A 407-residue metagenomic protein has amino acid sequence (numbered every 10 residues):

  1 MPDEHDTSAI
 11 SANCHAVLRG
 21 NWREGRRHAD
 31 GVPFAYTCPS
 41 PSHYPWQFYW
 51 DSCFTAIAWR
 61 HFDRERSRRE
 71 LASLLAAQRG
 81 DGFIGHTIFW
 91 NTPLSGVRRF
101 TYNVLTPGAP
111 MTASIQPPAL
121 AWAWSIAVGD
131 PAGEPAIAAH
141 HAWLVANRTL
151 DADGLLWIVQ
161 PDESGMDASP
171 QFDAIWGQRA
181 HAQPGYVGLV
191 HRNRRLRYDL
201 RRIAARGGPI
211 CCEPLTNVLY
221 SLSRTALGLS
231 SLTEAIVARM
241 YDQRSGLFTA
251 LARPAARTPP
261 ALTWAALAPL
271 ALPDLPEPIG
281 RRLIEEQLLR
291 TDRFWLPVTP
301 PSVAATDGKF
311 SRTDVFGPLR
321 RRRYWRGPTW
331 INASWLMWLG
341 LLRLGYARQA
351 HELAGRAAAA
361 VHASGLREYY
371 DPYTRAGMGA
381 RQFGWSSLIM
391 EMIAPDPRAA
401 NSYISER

Functional and structural regions predicted by a protein language model:
P2-Q47, L71-P110, D153-C211, A235-T329 (+1 more regions): Extended glycan-interaction surfaces of carbohydrate-active proteins
S52-D81, V218, R224, A265-P276 (+2 more regions): Alpha-helical support elements that line or immediately flank enzyme active sites and cofactor-binding pockets
S67, G133, L229-S230, G280-R281 (+1 more regions): Solenoid-repeat scaffolds in large eukaryotic assemblies
S73-G80, I126, A136-L150, L219 (+3 more regions): Alpha-helical scaffold segments in carbohydrate-active enzymes
T101-G129, L336-G340: Hydrophobic/aromatic-rich effector regions of fungal transcription factors
Q116-A119, G133, C212, T216-L219 (+6 more regions): Structural signature of alpha-solenoid helical repeat junctions
E134-R148, L156-P161, R197, R201 (+2 more regions): Aromatic- and glycine-enriched pocket-lining scaffold segments that form the walls of small-molecule binding clefts
P209-I236, D274, R322-W335, L339-Q349: Long, repeat-rich segments with strong aromatic
